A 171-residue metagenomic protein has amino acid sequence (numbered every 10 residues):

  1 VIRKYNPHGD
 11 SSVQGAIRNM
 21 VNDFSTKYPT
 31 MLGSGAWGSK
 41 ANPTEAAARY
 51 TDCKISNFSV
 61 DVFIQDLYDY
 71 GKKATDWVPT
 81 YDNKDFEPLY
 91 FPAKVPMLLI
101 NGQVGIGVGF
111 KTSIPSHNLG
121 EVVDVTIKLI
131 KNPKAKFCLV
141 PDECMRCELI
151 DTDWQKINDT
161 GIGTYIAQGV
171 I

Functional and structural regions predicted by a protein language model:
V1-I166: Catalytic phosphate-handling regions of large nucleic-acid enzymes and associated NTPases
V170-I171: Gly/Lys-enriched N-terminal cap/neck module of very large, oligomeric protein machines
